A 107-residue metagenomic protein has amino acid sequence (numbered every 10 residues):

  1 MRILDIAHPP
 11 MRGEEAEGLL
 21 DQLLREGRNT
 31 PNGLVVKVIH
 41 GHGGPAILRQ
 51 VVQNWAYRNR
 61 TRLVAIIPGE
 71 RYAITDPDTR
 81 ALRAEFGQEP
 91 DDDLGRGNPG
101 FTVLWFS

Functional and structural regions predicted by a protein language model:
M1-S107: Long, charged, low-complexity intrinsically disordered regions
